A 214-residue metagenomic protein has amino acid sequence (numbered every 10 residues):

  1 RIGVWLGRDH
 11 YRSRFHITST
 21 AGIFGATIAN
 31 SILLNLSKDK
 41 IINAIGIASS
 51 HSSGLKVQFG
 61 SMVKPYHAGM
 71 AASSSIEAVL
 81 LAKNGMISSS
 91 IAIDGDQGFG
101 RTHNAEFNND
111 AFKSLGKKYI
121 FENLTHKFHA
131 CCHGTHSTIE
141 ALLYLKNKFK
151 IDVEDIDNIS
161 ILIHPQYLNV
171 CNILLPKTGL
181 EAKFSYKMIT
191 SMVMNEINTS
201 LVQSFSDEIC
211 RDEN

Functional and structural regions predicted by a protein language model:
R1-V4, S19-L33, G46-S53, S73-L80 (+2 more regions): Contiguous, well-ordered alpha-helical segments that form the cores/surfaces of helical PPI scaffolds
I2-S13, L55-S61, L115-L124, L168-L175: Glycine/charged-rich beta-loop-alpha catalytic/anionic-binding loops adjacent to active sites
L6-I17, I32-N43: Alpha-helix boundary/capping segments in eukaryotic regulatory proteins
H10-I23, K64-A68, A130-C131, E181-K183: Active-site nucleophile and cofactor-binding loops and adjacent substrate-binding regions of central metabolic enzymes
T20, D39-I42, G69-A72, F128 (+3 more regions): Electropositive phosphate-/nucleotide-binding environments in soluble metabolic enzymes
K38-F112: Mobile "lid/hinge" segments at catalytic clefts and subdomain interfaces of large enzymes
T102-N147: Membrane-embedded hairpin module used as a gating/binding unit in multi-pass transport and secretion proteins
C132-N214: Intrinsically disordered, low-complexity Ser/Thr/Pro/Gly-rich interaction regions that scaffold/cooperate
